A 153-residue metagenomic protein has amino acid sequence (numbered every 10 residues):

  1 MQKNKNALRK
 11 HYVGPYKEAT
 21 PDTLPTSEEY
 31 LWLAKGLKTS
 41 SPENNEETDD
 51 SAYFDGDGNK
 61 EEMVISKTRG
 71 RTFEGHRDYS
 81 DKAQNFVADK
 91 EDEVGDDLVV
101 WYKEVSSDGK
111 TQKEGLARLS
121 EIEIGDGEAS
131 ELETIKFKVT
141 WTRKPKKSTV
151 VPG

Functional and structural regions predicted by a protein language model:
M1-H76, R118-E133: Solvent-exposed edge beta-strands and adjacent loop segments that serve as assembly or binding interfaces
H76-D78, V105: Beta-hairpin (beta-strand-turn-beta-strand) motif
D78-S80, K144: Acidic glycine-/aspartate-rich tracts in secreted/extracellular proteins
A83-L116: Short, acidic/charged, Gly/Pro-enriched secondary-structure junctions
K103-S148: Short beta-strand and beta-hairpin "edge-sheet" elements
T149-G153: Intrinsically disordered, low-complexity terminal/linker regions enriched in Pro/Ser/Gly and acidic residues
